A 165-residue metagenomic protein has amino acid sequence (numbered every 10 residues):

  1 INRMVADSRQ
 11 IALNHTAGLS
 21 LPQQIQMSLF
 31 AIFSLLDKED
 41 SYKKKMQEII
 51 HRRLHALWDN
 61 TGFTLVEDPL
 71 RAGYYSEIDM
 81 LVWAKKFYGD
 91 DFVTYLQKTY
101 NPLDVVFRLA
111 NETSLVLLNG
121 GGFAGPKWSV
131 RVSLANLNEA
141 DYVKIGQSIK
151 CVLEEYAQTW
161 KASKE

Functional and structural regions predicted by a protein language model:
I1-E165: PLP-dependent class I/II
